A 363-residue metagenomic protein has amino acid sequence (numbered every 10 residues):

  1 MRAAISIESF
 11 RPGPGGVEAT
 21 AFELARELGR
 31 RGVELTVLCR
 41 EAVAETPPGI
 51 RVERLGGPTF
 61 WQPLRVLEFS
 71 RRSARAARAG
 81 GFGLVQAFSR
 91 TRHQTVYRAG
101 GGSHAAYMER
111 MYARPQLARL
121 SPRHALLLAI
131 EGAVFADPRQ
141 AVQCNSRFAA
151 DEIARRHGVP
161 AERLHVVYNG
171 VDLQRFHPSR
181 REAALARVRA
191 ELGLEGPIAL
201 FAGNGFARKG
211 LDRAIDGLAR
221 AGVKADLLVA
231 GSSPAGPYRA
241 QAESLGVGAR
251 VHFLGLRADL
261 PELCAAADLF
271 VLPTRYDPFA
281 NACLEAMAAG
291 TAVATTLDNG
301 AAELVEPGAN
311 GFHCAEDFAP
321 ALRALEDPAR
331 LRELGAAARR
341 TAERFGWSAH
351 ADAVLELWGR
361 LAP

Functional and structural regions predicted by a protein language model:
A19-E23, P197-R220, P237: A conserved mid-protein helix/loop that constitutes part of the nucleotide-sugar donor-binding site
P122-N145, D151, H157: Membrane-proximal helix-turn-helix segments that form the acceptor-binding/catalytic region of lipid-linked
A154, V171-A190: Acidic anion/phosphate-binding donor-loop and adjacent secondary structure in glycosyltransferase catalytic cores
R187, L211, D226-A249, L254: Short, structured helix-loop element that forms part of the nucleotide-activated donor/catalytic region
L256, R275: Aromatic "clamp/platform" in nucleotide-sugar-dependent glycosyltransferases that forms part of the donor/acceptor
A292-T295: Short hydrophobic beta-strand element within catalytic cores of glycosyltransferases and related nucleotide-activated
A302-R323: Change "using UDP/GDP/dTDP sugars" to "using nucleotide sugars
R330-R344: A short, well-ordered alpha-helix in the C-terminal region of glycosyltransferases
